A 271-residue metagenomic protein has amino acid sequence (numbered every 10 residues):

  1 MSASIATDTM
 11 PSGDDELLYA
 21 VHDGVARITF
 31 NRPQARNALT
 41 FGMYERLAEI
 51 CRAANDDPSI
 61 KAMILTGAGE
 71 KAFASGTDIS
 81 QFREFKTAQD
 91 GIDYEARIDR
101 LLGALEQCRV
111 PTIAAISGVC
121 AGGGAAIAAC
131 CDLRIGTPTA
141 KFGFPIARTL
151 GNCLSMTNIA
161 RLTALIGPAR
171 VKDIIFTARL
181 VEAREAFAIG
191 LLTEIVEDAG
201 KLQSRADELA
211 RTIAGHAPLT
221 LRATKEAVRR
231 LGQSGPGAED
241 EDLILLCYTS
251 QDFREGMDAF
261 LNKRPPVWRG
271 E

Functional and structural regions predicted by a protein language model:
M1-T66, G103: Conserved CoA-thioester-binding segment of acyl-CoA-metabolizing enzymes
P33, I135-A140, L192-A238, L245 (+2 more regions): C-terminal long alpha-helix characteristic of the crotonase
S59, G67-A104, R148-L150, G235: Glycine- (often His-adjacent) and acidic-residue-rich active-site loop that binds/positions the CoA thioester
E70-A74, C120-G122, V228: Short, active-site-adjacent cap segments at secondary-structure transitions
L101, L105, A115, A121-I174 (+2 more regions): CoA-thioester-processing core
L133, D173, T177-R179, E185 (+2 more regions): Well-ordered beta-strand positions
